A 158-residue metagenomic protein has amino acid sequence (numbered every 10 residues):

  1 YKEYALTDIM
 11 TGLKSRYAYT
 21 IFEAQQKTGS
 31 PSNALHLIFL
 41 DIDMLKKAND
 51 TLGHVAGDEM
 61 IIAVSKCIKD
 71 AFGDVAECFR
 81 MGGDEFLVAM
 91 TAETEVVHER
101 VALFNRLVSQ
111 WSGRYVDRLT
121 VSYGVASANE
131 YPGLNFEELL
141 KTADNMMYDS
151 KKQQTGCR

Functional and structural regions predicted by a protein language model:
E3-L6, S15-H36, D43-G73, F79-G83 (+5 more regions): Conserved long alpha-helical elements within nucleotide-processing catalytic cores of c-di-GMP signaling and class III
H54, H98, A102-N105, S109 (+2 more regions): Catalytic-core segments of nucleotide cyclases and related cyclic-nucleotide turnover enzymes
D117-S122: PAS and PAS-like sensory/regulatory domains
